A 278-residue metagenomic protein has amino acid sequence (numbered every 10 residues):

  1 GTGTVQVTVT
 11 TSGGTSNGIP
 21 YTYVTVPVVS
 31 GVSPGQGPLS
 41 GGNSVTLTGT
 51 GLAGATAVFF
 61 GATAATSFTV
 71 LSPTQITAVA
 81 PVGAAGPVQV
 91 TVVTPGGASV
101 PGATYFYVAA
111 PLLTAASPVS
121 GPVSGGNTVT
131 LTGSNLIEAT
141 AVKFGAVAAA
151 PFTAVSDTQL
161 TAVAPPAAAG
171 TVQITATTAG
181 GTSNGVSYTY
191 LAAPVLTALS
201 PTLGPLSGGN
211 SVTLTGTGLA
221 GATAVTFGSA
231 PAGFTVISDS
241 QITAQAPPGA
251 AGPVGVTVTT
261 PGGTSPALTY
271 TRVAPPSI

Functional and structural regions predicted by a protein language model:
G1-G3, A80-G86, A164-G170, A246-G252: Surface-exposed, short loops/turns at beta-strand junctions within beta-sandwich domains
T4, G13-A57, G97-E138, T161 (+2 more regions): Beta-strand/beta-sandwich contexts
T4-Q6, S44, P87-Q89, T171-Q173 (+2 more regions): Short, conserved beta-strand segments of beta-strand-rich sandwich/propeller modules, principally
V9, V92-T94, A176, V258-T260: Conserved structural position at the C-terminal beta-strand of extracellular beta-sandwich adhesion modules
P27, A62-S67, P111, A146-P151 (+3 more regions): Short, solvent-exposed loop/linker segments at beta-strand-coil boundaries, enriched for Pro/Gly and Ser/Thr
P38, T66-T69, P122, A150-T153 (+2 more regions): Short, exposed beta-strand/loop patches in secreted or surface proteins that constitute
G54-T63, E138-V147, G221-A230: Change to "...patches in solvent-exposed regions of secreted, membrane-anchored, or virion-exposed structural
S72-T74, S156, S238-S240: Residue-level recognition of beta-strand termini and adjacent short loop/turns
